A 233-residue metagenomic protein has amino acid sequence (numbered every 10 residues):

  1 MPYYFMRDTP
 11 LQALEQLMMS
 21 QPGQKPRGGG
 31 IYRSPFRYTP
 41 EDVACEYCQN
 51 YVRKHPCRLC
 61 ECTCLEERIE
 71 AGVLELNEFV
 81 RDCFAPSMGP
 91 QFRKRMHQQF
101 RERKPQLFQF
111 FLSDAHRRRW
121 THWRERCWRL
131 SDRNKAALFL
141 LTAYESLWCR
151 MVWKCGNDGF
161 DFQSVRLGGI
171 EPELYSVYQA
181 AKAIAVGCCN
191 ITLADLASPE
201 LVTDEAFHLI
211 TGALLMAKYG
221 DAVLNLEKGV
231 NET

Functional and structural regions predicted by a protein language model:
M1-G168, N190-A197, L201-T233: Extended, charge-biased low-complexity segments that typically form long amphipathic alpha-helices/coiled-coils
E171: Short gly/ser-rich anion-binding loops that grip negatively charged ligand groups
L174-V177: Long, hydrophobic alpha/beta structural blocks
A185-C189: GHKL/Bergerat-fold ATPase module
